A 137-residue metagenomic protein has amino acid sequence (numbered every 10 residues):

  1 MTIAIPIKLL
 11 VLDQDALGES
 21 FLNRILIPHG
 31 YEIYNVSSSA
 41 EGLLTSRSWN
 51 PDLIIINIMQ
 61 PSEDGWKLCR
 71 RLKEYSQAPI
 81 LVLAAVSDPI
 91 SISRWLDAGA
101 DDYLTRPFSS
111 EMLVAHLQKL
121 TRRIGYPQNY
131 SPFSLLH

Functional and structural regions predicted by a protein language model:
I5-K8, R122-H137: Short, Lys/Arg-enriched segments at the junction into DNA-binding effector domains of transcriptional regulators
D15-Y34: Two-component/phosphorelay signaling modules centered on CheY-like receiver
R47-W49, R71-A78, A98: Conserved phosphotransfer cores of two-component systems
W49-Q60: Active-site beta3 strand of CheY-like receiver
I90, F108-T121: C-terminal output helix
